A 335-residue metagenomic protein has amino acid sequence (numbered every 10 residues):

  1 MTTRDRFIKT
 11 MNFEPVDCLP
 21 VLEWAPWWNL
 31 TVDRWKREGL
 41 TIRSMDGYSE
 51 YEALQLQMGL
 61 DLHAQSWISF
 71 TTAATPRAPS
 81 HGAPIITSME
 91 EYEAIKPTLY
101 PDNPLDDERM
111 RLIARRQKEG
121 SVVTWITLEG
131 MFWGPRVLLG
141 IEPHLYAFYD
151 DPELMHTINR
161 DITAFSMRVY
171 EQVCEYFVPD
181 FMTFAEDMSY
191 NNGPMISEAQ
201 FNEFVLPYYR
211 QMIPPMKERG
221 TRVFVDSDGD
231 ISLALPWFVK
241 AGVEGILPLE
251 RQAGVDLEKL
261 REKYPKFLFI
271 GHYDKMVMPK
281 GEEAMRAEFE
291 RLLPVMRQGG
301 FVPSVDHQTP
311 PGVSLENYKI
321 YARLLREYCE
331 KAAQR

Functional and structural regions predicted by a protein language model:
M1-M45, H63, T87, I95-R335: Active-site loop segments of alpha/beta catalytic cores
D46-S69, Y176: Catalytic domains of carbohydrate-active enzymes, especially glycoside hydrolases
H63, T71, S80-A83, Y264: Glycine/serine-rich loop-strand microenvironments at binding/catalytic pocket rims
S66-R77, T127-F132: Short, glycine/charge-rich beta-strand/loop segments that flank catalytic centers and engage negatively charged groups
H81-Y92: A subset of solvent-exposed loop/turn segments in beta-rich extracellular surface proteins, enriched in glycine
